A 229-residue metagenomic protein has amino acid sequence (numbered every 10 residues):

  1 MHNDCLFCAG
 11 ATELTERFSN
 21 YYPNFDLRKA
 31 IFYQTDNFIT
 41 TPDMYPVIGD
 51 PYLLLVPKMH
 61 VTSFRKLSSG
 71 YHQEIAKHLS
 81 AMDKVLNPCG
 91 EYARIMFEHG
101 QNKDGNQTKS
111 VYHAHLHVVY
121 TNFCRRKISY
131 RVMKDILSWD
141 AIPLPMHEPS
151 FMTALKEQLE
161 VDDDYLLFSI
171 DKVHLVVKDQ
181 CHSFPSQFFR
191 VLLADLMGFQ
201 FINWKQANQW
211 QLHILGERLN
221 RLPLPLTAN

Functional and structural regions predicted by a protein language model:
M1-N229: HIT superfamily nucleotide-processing domains
